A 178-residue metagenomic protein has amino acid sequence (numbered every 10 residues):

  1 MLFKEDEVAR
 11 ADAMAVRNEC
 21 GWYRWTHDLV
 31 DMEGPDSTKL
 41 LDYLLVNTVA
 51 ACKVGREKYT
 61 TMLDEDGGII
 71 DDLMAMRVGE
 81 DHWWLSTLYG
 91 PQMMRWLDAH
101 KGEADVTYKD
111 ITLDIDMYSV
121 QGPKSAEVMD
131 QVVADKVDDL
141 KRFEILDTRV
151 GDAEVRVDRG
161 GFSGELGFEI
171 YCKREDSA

Functional and structural regions predicted by a protein language model:
M1-A178: Basic, glycine/lysine-rich polyanion-binding surfaces/domains
